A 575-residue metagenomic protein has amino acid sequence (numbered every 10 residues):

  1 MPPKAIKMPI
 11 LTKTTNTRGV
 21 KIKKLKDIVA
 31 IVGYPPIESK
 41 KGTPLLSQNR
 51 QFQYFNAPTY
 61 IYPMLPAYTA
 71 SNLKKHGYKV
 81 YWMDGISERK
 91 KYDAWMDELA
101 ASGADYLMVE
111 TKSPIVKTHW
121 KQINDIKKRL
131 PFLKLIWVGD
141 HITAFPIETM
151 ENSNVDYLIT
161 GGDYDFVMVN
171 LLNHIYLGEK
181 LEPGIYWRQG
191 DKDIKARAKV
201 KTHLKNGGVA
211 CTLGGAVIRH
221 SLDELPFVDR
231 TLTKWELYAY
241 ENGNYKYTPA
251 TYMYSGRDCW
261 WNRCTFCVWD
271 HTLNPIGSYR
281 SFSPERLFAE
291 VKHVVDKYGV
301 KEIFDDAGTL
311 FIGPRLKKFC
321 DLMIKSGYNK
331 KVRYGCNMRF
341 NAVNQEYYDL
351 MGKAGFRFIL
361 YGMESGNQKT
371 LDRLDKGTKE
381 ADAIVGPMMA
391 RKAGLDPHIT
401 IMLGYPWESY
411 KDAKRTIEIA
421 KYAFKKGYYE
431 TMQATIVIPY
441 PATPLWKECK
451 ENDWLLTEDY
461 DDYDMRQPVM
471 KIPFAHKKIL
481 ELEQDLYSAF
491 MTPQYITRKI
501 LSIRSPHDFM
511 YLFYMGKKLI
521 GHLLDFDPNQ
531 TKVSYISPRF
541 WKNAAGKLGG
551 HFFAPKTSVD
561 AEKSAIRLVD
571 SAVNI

Functional and structural regions predicted by a protein language model:
M1-A30, L99-D105, Y176, H203-L204 (+2 more regions): Radical SAM enzyme core and accessory elements
I6-L25, K40-G42, E182, R188-M253: N-terminal [4Fe-4S]-dependent radical SAM core
L25-P58: Short glycine-rich His-centered loop
E38-G42, F145-P146, P314, K369 (+4 more regions): Flexible glycine/acidic-rich beta-alpha junction loops that bind and position SAM and/or redox cofactors in anaerobic
L65, N72-G215, A442: Glycine-rich beta-alpha loop elements in corrinoid/cobalamin-binding modules across cobalamin-dependent enzymes
K128-L133, N154, I324-K331, F424-Y428: Short helix-capping segments at alpha-helix termini
P146-S153, Y347, W407-Y422: Catalytic cores of alpha/beta
G207, I218-H398, Y405, R415-E418: Radical SAM [4Fe-4S] cluster-binding motif and immediate context
